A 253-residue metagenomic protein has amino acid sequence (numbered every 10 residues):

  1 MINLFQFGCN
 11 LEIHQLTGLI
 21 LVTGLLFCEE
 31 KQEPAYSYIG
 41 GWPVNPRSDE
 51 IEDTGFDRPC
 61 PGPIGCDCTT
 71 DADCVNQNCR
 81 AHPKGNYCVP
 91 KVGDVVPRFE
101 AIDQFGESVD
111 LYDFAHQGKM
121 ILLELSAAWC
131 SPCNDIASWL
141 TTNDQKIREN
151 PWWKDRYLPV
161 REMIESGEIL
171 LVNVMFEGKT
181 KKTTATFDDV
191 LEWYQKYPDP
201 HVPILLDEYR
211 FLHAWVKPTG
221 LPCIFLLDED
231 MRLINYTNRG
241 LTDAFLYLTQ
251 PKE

Functional and structural regions predicted by a protein language model:
L25-F27: C-terminal motif of bacterial Sec signal peptides marking the signal peptidase cleavage site
A35-P90: Secreted, cysteine-rich disulfide-bonded mini-domains of extracellular proteins
E100-I121, D155-L158: A short beta-strand-turn-helix
L111-K146: Short active-site neighborhood of thiol/selenol oxidoreductases, capturing the structured segment around
H116-I121, E165-V172, P198-V202, G220-P222 (+1 more regions): Loop/turn elements at helix/coil->beta-strand transitions in domains of secreted/extracellular proteins
N134-K196, E208-H213: Structural microenvironment flanking redox-active thiols in thiol-disulfide oxidoreductases
Y197-P200, L206-Q250: Thiol/disulfide oxidoreductase modules built on the thioredoxin-like
